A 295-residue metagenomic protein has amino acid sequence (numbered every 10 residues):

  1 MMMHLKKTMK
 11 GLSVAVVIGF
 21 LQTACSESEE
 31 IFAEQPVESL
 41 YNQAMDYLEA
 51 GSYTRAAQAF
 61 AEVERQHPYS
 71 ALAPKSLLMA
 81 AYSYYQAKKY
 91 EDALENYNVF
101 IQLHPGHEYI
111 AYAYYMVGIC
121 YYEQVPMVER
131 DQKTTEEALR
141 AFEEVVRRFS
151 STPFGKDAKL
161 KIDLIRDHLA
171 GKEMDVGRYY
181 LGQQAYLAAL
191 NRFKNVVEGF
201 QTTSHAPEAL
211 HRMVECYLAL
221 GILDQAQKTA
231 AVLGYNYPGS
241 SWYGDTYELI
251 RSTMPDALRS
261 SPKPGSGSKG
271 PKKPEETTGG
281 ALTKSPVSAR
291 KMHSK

Functional and structural regions predicted by a protein language model:
M2-T8, L21-K295: Acidic, polar-rich low-complexity tracts and alpha-helical solenoid repeat scaffolds
S13-Q22: Bacterial N-terminal signal peptides
